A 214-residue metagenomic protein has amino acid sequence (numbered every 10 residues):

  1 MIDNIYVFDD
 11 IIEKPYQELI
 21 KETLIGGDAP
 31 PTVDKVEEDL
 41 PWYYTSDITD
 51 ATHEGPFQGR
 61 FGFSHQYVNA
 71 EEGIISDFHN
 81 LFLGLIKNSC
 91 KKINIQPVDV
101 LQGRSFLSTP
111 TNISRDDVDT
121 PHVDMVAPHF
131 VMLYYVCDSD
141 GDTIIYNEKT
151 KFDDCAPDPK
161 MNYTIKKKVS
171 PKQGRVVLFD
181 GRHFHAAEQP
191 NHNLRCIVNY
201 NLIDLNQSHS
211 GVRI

Functional and structural regions predicted by a protein language model:
M1-Q96: Non-heme Fe(II)/2-oxoglutarate
H79, L83, K87-I214: Catalytic core of non-heme Fe(II) oxygenases with the double-stranded beta-helix
